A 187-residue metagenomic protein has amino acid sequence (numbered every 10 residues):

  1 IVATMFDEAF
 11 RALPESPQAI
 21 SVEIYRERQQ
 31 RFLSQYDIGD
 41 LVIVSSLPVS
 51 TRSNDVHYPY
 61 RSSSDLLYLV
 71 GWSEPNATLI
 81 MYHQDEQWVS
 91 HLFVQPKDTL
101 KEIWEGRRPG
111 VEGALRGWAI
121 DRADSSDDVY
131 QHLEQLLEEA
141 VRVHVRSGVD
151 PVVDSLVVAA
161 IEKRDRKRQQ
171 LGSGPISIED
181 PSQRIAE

Functional and structural regions predicted by a protein language model:
I1-E187: A composition/biophysics-driven feature that prefers long, compositionally simple stretches
